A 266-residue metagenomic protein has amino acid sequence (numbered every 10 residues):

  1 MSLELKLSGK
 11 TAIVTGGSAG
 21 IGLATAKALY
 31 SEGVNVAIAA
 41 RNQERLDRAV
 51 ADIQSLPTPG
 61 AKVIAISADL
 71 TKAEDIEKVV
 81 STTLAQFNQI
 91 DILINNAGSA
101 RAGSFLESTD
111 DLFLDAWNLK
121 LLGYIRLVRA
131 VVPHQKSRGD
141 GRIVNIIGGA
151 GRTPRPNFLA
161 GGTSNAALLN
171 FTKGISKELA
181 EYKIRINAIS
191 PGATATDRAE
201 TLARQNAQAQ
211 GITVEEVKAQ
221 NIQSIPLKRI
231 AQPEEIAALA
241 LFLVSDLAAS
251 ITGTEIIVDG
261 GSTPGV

Functional and structural regions predicted by a protein language model:
S2-E4, I21, T153, R229 (+2 more regions): Short C-terminal tail/terminal secondary-structure segment of NAD(P)H-dependent dehydrogenase/reductase domains
T11, S18-G20: Conserved glycine-rich cofactor-binding loop
I76, S104-F105, L112-W117, I143 (+1 more regions): Substrate-binding pocket helix/loop in short-chain dehydrogenase/reductase
I94, A180, R185, I251-G253: Short, small/polar-rich loop/turn modules that mediate ligand/substrate recognition or access, typified
S108, P154-G162, G174, L202: Active-site loop-to-helix junction immediately N-terminal to the catalytic Tyr of the SDR YXXXK motif in Rossmann-fold
V128, S164, T172: Active-site helix of classical SDR
P133, K177-E181, A249: Alpha-helical segment proximal to the catalytic Tyr-Lys
